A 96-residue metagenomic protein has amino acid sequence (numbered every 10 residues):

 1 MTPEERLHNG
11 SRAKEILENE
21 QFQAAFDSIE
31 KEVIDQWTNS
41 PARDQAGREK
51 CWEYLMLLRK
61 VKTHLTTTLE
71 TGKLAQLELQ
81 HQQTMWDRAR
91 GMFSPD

Functional and structural regions predicted by a protein language model:
T2-D96: Intrinsic-disorder/low-complexity detector
